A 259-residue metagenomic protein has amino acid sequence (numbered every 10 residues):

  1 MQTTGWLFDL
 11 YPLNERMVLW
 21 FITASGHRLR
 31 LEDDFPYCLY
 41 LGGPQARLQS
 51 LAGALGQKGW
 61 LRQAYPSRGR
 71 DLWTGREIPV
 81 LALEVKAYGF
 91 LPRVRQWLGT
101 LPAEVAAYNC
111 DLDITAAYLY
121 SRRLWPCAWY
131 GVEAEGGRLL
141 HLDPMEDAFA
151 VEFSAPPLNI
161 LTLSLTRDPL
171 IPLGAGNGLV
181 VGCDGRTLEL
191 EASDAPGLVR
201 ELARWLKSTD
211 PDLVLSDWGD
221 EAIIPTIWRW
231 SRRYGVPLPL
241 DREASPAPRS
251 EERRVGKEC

Functional and structural regions predicted by a protein language model:
M1-K257: The two-metal-ion catalytic cores of nucleic-acid processing enzymes
